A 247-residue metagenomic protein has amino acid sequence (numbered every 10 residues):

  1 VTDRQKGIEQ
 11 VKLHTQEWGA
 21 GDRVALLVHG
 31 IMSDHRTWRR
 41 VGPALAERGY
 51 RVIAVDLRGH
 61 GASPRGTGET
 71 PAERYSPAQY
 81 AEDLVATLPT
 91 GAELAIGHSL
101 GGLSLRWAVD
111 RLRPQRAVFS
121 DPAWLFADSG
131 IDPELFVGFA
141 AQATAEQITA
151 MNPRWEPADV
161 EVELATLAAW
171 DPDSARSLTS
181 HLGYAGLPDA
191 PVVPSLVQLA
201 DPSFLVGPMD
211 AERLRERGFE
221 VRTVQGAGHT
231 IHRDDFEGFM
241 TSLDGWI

Functional and structural regions predicted by a protein language model:
I8-E17: A short loop-to-beta-strand scaffold at the N-terminal edge of the catalytic core in hydrolase folds
Q16-G66: Conserved HGGG/HGGXW glycine-rich cap/lid loop of the alpha/beta-hydrolase fold
E47, R51-I96: Active-site loop/oxyanion-hole signature of alpha/beta-hydrolase fold enzymes
G97-G101, L105: Gly/Ala-rich beta-loop-alpha elbow adjacent to hydrolase catalytic centers
R106-T144: Flexible "cap/lid" loop of the alpha/beta hydrolase fold
S129-E134, A141-P191: Conserved alpha/beta-hydrolase catalytic His-Asp/Glu region
P194-R233: Conserved loop-alpha-helix segment in the C-terminal half of the alpha/beta-hydrolase fold that carries the catalytic
R233-G245: Post-His helix in hydrolase/transferase enzymes
